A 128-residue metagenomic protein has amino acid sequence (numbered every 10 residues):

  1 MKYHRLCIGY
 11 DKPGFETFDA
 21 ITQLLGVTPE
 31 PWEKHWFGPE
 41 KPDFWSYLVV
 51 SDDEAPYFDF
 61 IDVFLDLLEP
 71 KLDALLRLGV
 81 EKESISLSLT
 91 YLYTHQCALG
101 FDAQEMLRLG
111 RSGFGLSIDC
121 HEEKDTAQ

Functional and structural regions predicted by a protein language model:
M1-Q128: Acidic (Asp/Glu-rich) sequence patches and key acidic residues that form negatively charged surfaces used
